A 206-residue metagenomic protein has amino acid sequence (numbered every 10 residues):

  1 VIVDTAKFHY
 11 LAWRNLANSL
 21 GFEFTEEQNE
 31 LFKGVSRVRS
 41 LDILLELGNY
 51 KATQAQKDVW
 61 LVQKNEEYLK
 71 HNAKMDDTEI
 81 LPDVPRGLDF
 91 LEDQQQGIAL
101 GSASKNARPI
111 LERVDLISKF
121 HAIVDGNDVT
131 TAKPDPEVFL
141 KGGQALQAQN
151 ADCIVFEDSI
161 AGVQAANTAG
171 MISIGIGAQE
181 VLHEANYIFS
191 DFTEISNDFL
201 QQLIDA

Functional and structural regions predicted by a protein language model:
V1-E30: Active-site neighborhood of HAD-like aspartate-dependent phosphohydrolases
I2, I80, L100, T131 (+1 more regions): Conserved SAM-binding loop
V38-A52, I110, G143: Helix-loop "lid/cap" segments that line or gate small-molecule binding pockets
W60-K70: Short, basic/glycine-rich phosphate-binding loops at helix/coil junctions that contact nucleotide phosphates
K70-I98: Short, acidic loop-to-helix structural element flanking the phosphoryl-transfer center in phosphate-processing enzymes
P85-E92, S104-A206: Asp-based, Mg2+/Mn2+-dependent phosphohydrolase catalytic module
